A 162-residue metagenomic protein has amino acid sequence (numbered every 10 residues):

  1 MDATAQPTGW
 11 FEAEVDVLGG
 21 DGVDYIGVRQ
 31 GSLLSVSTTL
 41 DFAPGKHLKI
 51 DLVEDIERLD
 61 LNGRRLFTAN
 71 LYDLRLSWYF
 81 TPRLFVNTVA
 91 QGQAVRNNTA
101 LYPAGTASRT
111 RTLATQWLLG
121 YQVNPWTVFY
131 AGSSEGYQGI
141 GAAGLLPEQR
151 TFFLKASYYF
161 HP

Functional and structural regions predicted by a protein language model:
M1-P162: Exposed, low-structure sequence patches enriched in small/polar residues
